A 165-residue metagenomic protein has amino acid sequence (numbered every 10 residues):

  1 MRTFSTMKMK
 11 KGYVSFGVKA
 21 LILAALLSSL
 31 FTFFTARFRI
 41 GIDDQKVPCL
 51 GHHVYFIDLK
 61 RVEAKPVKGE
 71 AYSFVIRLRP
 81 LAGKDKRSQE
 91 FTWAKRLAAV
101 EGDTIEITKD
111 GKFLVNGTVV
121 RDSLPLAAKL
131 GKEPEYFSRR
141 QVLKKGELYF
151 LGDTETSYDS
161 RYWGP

Functional and structural regions predicted by a protein language model:
M1-T92, T108, V142, R161-P165: Protein maturation boundaries and topogenic segments
K60-V62, V120, E155-T156: Short acidic/polar capping segments at secondary-structure boundaries
V67-Y72, D103, E147, D153: Structural motif
V75-R77, T118, D153: Generic beta-structure capping elements
P80, I105, F113, E155-S157: Solvent-exposed loop/turn segments at secondary-structure junctions within structured extracellular/periplasmic domains
S88-D122: Mid-length scaffold segments of soluble, non-membrane domains
A98, G131-P165: Beta-strand-rich cores of mature extracytoplasmic or soluble domains
N116-P134: PP2C/PPM family metal-dependent serine/threonine protein phosphatase catalytic domain, recognizing the conserved
